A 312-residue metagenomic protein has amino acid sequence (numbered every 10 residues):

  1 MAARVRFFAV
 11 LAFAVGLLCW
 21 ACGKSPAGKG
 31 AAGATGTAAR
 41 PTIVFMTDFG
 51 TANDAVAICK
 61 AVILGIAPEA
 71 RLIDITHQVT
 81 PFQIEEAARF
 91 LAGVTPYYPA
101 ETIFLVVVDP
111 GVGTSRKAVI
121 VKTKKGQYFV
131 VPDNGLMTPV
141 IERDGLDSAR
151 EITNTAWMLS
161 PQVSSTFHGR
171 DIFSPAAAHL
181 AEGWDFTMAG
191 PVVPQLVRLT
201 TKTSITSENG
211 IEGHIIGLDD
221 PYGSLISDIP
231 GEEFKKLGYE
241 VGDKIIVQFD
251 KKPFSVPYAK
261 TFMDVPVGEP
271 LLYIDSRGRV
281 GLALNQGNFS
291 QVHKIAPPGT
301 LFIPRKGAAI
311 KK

Functional and structural regions predicted by a protein language model:
M1-A9: Bacterial N-terminal signal peptides that target proteins for export
L18-A21: C-terminal motif of bacterial Sec signal peptides marking the signal peptidase cleavage site
G23-A32: Bacterial lipoprotein signal-peptidase II cleavage site
R40-T42, D54, I66-L72, Q78 (+3 more regions): Active-site histidine-anchored catalytic micro-motif
T47-F49, I75-H77, V107-P110, T123-K124 (+9 more regions): Fold-independent oxyanion-binding glycine-rich loops and adjacent beta-strand/coil segments at enzyme active sites
A55-I63: Short, solvent-exposed amphipathic alpha-helices that sit in or adjacent to ligand/effector-binding or catalytic
Q162-I229, L237-Y239: Anionic-ligand-binding alpha/beta catalytic cores of soluble enzymes and soluble regulatory domains that recognize
L225-K294: A conserved acidic, glycine/proline-rich C-terminal tail/linker
